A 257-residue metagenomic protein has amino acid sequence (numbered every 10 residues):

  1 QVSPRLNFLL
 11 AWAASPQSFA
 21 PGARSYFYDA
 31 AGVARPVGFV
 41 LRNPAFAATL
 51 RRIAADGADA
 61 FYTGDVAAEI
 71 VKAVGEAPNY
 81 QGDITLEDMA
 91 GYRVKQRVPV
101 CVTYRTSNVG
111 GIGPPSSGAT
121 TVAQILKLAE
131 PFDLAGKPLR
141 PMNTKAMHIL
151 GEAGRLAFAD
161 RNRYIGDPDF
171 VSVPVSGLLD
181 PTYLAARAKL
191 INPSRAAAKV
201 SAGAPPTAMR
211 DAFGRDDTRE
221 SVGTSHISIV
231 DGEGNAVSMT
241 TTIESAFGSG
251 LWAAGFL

Functional and structural regions predicted by a protein language model:
Q1-G57, F61-T63, A67-P115, L179 (+1 more regions): Noncatalytic scaffold domains of N-terminal-nucleophile
N43, A47-L50, A67-V71, V122 (+3 more regions): Extracytoplasmic/secreted envelope proteins and their assembly/folding machinery, especially bacterial periplasmic
P44-R52, L128, G232-M239: Active-site-proximal alpha-helical segments within enzyme catalytic domains
I53-G57, F61, V74-P78, A129-G136 (+2 more regions): A generic secondary-structure signal for well-formed alpha-helical elements
C101-T103, N108-G111, T121, S228-I229 (+2 more regions): Structural recognition of the beta-strand scaffold that forms the well-ordered cores of secreted hydrolase catalytic
S117, I125, A129-E130: Conserved pre-catalytic core of RNA-dependent polymerases
F132-T242, W252-F256: Internal maturation/activation junctions in enzymes
E244-A246: A short acidic/small-residue loop/turn micro-motif
